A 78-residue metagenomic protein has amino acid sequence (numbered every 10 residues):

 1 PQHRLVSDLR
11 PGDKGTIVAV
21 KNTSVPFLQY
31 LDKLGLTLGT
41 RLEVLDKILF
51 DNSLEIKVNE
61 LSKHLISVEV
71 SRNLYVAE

Functional and structural regions predicted by a protein language model:
P1-V70: Mid-protein regulatory/catalytic core that forms ligand/cofactor-binding pockets and protein-protein interaction
V68-V70, L74-E78: Amphipathic alpha-helical interface segments
